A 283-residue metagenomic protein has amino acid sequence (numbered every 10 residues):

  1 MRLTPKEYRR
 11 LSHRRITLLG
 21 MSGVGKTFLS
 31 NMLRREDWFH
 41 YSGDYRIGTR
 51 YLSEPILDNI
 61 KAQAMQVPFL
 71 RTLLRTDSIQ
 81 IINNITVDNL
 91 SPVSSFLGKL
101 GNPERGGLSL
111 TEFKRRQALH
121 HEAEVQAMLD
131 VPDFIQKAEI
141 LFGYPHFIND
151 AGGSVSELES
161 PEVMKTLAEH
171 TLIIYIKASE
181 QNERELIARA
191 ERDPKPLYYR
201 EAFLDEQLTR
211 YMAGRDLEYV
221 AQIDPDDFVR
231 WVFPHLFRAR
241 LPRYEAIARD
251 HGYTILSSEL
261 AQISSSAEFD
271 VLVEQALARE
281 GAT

Functional and structural regions predicted by a protein language model:
L18: Hydrophobic anchor at the beta1->P-loop junction of P-loop NTPases
S22: The conserved Walker
G25: Conserved glycine(s) of the Walker
L29, L33: Hydrophobic positions on the alpha1 helix immediately C-terminal to the Walker A/P-loop
D37-L52: Short beta-strand-centered segment that lines the nucleotide-binding/catalytic pocket of NTP-utilizing
L52, L57-E162: ATP-dependent small-molecule kinase phosphotransfer cores that center on conserved nucleotide phosphate-binding segments
D150-A151, T166-Y219: Conserved phosphate-donor/acceptor-positioning beta-strand/loop module used by diverse small-molecule
L217-T283: NTP-dependent small-molecule kinase module
